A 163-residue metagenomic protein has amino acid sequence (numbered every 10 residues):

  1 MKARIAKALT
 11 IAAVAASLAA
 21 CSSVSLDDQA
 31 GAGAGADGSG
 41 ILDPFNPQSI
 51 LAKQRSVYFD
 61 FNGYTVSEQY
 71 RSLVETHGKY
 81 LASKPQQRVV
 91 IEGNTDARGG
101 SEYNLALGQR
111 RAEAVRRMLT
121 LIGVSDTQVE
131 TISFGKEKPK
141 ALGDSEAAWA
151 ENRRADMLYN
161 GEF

Functional and structural regions predicted by a protein language model:
M1-T10: Bacterial N-terminal signal peptides that target proteins for export
S17-A20: C-terminal motif of bacterial Sec signal peptides marking the signal peptidase cleavage site
S22-R88, G161-E162: Periplasmic peptidoglycan-binding/tethering modules of Gram-negative envelope proteins
Y64-S72, R98, E102-R110: Soluble non-cytosolic domains of exported or imported proteins
R71, E75-G78, N104, A112 (+2 more regions): Extracytoplasmic/secreted envelope proteins and their assembly/folding machinery, especially bacterial periplasmic
P85-N94, Q109-K140, R153-F163: A non-catalytic structural micro-motif
L142-S145: Short beta-alpha junctions and helix-cap segments that line functional grooves
A147-E151: A generic structural micro-feature
